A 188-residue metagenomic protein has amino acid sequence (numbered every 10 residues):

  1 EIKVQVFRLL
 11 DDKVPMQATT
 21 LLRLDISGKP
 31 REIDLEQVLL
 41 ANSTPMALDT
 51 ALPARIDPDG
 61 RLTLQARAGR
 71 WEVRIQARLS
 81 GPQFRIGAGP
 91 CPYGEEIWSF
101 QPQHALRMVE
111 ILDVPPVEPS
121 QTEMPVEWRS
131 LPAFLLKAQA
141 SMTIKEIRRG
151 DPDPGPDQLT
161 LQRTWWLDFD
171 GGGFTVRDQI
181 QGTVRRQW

Functional and structural regions predicted by a protein language model:
E1-W188: Extended non-catalytic domains of envelope/secretory-pathway proteins
